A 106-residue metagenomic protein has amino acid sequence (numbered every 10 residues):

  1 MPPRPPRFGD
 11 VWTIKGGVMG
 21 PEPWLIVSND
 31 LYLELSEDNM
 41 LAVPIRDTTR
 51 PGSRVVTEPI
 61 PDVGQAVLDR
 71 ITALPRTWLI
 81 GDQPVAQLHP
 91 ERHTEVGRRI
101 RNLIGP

Functional and structural regions predicted by a protein language model:
M1-P106: Conserved functional hotspots at enzyme active or ligand-binding sites that engage polyanionic ligands
